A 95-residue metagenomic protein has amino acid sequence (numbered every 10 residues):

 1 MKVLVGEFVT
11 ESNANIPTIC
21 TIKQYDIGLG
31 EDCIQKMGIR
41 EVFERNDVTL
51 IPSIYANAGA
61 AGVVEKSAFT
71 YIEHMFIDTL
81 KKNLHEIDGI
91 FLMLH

Functional and structural regions predicted by a protein language model:
M1, V48, I87-G89: Loop/turn elements at helix/coil->beta-strand transitions in domains of secreted/extracellular proteins
M1-N46: N-terminal amphipathic/basic leader segments beginning at the initiator methionine
V5-E7, P52, L92: Structural beta-sheet core signal
N46-Y55: Short beta-strand elements in bilobed, periplasmic/extracellular small-molecule ligand-binding domains
A58-A68: N-terminal beta-loop-helix "entrance" segment that forms/cooperates in small-molecule cofactor or anionic ligand
K66-K82: Glycine-rich, highly charged phosphate/nucleotide-binding loops
N83-H95: Short acidic, glycine-rich surface-loop motifs adjacent to enzyme active sites
